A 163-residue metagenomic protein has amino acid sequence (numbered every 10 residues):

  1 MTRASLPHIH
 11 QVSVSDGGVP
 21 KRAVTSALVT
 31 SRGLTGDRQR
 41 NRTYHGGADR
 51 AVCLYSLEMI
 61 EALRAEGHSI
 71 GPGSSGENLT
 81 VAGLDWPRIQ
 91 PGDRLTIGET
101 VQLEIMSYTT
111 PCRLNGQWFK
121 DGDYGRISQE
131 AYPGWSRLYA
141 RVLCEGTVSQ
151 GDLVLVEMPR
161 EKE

Functional and structural regions predicted by a protein language model:
M1-E163: Metal-cofactor-dependent catalytic cores
